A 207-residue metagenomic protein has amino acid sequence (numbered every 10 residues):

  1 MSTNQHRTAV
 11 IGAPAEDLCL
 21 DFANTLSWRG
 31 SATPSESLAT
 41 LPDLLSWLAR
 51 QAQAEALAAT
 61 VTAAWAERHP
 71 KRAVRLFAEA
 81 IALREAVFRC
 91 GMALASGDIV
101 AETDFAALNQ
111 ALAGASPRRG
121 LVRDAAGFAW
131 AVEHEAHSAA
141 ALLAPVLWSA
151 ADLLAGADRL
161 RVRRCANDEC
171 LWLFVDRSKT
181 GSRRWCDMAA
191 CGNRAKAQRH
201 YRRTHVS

Functional and structural regions predicted by a protein language model:
M1-R163: Short helix-coil boundary/hinge micro-motifs
A129-S207: Cys/His-clustered metal-coordination modules, chiefly Zn-binding fingers
